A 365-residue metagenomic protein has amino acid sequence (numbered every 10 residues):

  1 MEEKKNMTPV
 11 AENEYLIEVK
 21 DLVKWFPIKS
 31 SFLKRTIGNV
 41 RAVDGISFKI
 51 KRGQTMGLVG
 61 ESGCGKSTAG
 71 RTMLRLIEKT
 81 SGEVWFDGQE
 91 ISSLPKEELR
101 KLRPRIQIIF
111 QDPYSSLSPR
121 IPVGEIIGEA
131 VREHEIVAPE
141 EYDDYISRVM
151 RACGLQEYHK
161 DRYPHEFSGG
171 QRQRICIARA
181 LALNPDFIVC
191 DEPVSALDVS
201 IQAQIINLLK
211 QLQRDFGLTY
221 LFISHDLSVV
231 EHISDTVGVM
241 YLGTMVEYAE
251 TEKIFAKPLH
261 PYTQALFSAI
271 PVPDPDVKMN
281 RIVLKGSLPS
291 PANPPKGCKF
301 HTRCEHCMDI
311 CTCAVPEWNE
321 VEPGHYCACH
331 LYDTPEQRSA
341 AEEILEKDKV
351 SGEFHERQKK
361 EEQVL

Functional and structural regions predicted by a protein language model:
N6-Y15, I28-K34, E250-Q358: Short catalytic/signature loops enriched in Gly
L74: Helix-to-loop junction immediately C-terminal to a conserved catalytic motif
G82-E90, L102: Conserved ABC transporter NBD signature motif
E90, E140-Y158, F267: Conserved ABC ATPase "signature" region
Y163-F167, Q171: Conserved ABC ATPase signature
A182-D186: A short, proline-enriched helix->beta-strand linker immediately N-terminal to the Walker B motif in ABC-type P-loop
V189, P193-L197, I201-M279: P-loop NTP-binding/switch modules centered on Walker-like glycine-rich loops
